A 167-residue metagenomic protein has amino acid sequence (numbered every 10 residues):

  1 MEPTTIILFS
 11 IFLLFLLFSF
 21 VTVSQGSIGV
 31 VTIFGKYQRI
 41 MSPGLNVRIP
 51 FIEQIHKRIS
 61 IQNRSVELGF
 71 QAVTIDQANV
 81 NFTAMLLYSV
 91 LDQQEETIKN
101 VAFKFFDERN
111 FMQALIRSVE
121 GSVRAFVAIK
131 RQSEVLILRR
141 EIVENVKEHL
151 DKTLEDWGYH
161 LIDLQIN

Functional and structural regions predicted by a protein language model:
E2-F20: Single-pass alpha-helical transmembrane signal-anchor segments
P3, V21, R39, L115-V119 (+1 more regions): N-proximal short alpha-helices
L16, Q25, E67-L68: Short beta-strand-initiation
V21-I28: Short helix-terminus and kink motifs of transmembrane alpha helices, predominantly at the cytoplasmic interface
I28-P50: Membrane-cytosol interface motif
V31, H56-N167: Amphipathic, interface-forming alpha-helical segments with heptad-repeat character
F51-I55: A generic, lipid-embedded transmembrane alpha helix
